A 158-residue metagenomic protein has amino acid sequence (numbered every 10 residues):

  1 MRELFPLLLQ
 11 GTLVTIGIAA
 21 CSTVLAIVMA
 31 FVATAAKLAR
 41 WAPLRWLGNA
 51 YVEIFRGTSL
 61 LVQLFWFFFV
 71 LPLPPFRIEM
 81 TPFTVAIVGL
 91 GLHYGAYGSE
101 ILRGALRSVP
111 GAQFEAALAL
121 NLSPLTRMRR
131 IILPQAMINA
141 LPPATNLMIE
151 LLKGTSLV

Functional and structural regions predicted by a protein language model:
M1-V158: Transmembrane alpha-helices and adjacent helix-loop boundaries
